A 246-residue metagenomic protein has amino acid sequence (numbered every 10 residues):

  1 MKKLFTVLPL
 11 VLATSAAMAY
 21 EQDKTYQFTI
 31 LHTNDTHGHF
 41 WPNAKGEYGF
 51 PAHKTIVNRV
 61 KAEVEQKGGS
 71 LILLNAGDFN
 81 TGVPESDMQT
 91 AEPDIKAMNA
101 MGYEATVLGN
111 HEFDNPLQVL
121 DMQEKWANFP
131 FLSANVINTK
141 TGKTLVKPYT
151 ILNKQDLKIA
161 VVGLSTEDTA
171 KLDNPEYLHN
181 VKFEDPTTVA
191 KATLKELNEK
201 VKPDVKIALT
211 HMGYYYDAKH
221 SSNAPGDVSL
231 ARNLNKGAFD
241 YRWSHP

Functional and structural regions predicted by a protein language model:
M1-A19: Gram-negative bacterial Sec-dependent N-terminal signal peptides
A19-P246: Acidic, metal/ion-coordinating pockets
